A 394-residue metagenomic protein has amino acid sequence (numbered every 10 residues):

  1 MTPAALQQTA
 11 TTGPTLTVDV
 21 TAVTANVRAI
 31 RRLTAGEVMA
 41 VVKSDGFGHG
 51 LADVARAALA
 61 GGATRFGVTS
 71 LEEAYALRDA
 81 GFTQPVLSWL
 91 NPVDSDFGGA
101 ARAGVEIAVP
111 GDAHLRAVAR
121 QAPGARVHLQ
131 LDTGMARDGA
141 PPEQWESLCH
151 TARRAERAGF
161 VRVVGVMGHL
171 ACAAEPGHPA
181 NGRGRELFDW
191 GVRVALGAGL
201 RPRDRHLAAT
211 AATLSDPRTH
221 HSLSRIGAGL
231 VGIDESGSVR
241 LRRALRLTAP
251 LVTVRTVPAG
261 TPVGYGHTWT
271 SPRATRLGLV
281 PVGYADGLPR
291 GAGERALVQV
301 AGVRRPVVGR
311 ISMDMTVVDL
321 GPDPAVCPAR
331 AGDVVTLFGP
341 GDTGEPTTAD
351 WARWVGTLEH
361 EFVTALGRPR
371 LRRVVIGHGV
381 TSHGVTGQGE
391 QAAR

Functional and structural regions predicted by a protein language model:
A5-A10, P14-A25, G36-H206, H220: Active-site-proximal beta-alpha core segment in soluble small-molecule metabolic enzymes
V23, L77, A209, L251 (+1 more regions): Divalent metal-coordination and catalytic microenvironments
R32-T34, A100, Q121-A122, H128 (+9 more regions): Solvent-exposed alpha-helices and their adjacent loops that cap or buttress functional pockets in soluble metabolic
V42-S44, S70-L71, P110-D112, L131-T133 (+10 more regions): Fold-independent oxyanion-binding glycine-rich loops and adjacent beta-strand/coil segments at enzyme active sites
V105, R203, S222, I226 (+5 more regions): Structural beta-strand/beta-sheet cores of well-ordered domains, especially the beta-sheet scaffolds that support
A140-P141, S215-D216, V254, V318-L320: Short beta-strand-to-turn element immediately C-terminal to the catalytic PLP-Schiff-base lysine in fold type I
G177-A274: Anionic-ligand-binding alpha/beta catalytic cores of soluble enzymes and soluble regulatory domains that recognize
T256-R394: C-terminal accessory subdomain/extension
